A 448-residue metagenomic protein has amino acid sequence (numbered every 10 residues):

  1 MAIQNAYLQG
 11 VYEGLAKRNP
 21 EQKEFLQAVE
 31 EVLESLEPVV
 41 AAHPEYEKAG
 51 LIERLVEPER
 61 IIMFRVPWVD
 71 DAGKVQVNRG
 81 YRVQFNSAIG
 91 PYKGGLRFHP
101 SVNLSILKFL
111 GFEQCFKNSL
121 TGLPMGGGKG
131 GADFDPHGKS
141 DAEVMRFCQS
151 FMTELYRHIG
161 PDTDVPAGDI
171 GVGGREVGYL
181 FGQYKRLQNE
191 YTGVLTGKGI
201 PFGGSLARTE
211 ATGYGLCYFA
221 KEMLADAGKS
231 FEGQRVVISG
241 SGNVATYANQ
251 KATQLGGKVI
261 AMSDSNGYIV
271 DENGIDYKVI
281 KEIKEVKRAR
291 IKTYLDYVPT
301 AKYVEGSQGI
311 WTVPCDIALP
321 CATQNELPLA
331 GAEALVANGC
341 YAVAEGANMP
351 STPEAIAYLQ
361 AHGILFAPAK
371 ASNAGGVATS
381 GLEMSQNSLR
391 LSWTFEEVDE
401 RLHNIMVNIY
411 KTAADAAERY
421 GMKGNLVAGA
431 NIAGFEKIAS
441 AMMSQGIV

Functional and structural regions predicted by a protein language model:
A2-A28, M223, V336-V448: Adenosine-phosphate binding glycine-rich loop
K23-L26, A42-A49, G122, I159-G168 (+4 more regions): Flexible, glycine/charged-enriched surface loops at secondary-structure junctions
E45-K74: Structured beta-strand/loop patches that form or line metal/cofactor-binding pockets in enzymes
H99, N118-E232: Glycine/serine-rich phosphate-binding loop and adjoining beta1-alpha1 elements at the start of nucleotide-handling
T163-A167, E190-L195, I238, A261-D264 (+5 more regions): General beta-strand structural signal in soluble alpha/beta enzymes
T196-G199, G204-T312: Glycine-rich phosphate/diphosphate-binding loop of Rossmann-like nucleotide-binding domains
G267-F366, A371: Rossmann-like adenosine-cofactor binding region
